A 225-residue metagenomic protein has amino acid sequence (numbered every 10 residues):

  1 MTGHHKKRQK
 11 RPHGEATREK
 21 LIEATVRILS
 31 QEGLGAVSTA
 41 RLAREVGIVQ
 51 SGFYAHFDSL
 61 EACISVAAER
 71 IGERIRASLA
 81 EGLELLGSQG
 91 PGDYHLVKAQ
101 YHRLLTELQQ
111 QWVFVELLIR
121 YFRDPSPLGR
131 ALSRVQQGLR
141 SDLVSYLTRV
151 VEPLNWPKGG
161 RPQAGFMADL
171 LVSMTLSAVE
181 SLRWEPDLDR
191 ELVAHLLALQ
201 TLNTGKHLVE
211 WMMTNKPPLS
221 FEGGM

Functional and structural regions predicted by a protein language model:
M1-A16, K158, M212-M225: N-terminal intrinsically disordered/low-complexity leader segments
G14, R18, I64, A68 (+4 more regions): Amphipathic, non-transmembrane alpha-helical scaffold segments
T17-T25, L42, A67-L79, L143: Generic hydrophobic, amphipathic alpha-helix propensity
K20, I28-A62, V66: Helix-turn-helix
F57, R120-P125: Short helix-capping/turn signature of helix-turn-helix
V66, A80-Q110, M167-A168, A194: Hydrophobic alpha-helical connector segments
R76-E81, E107-L117, S126-P153, G165-S173 (+1 more regions): Amphipathic alpha-helical packing segments from all-alpha helical-bundle domains
E116, R120, G129, V151-Q200 (+1 more regions): Hydrophobic/aromatic-rich alpha-helical bundle segments in the mid-to-C-terminal region
